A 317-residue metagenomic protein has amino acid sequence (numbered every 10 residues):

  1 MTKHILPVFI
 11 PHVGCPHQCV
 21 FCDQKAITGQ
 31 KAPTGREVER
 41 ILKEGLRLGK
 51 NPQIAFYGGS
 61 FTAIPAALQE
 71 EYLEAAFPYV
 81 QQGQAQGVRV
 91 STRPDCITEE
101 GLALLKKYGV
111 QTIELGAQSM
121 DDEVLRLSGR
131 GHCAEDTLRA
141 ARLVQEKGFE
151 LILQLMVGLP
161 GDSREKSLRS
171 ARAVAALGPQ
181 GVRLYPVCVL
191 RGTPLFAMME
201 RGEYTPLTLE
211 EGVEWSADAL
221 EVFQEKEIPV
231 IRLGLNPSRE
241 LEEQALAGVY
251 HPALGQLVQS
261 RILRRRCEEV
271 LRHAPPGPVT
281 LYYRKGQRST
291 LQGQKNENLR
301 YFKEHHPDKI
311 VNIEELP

Functional and structural regions predicted by a protein language model:
M1-I5, G202-P317: Auxiliary Fe-S-binding modules of radical SAM enzymes
M1-T28, E44-T62, S91-R93, V110-T112 (+1 more regions): N-terminal pre-triad scaffold of radical SAM enzymes
K3, G49-Q53, A85-G87, V110 (+5 more regions): A general structural motif
P11-H12, Y185-L190, N236: Short glycine-enriched loops at secondary-structure junctions
H17-C19, L190-A197, L241-E243: Short acidic/His/Gly/Ser-rich catalytic and metal-binding motifs that mark active-site loops of diverse hydrolases
I27-R40, G58-V187, R191-V213: Conserved non-cysteine loop/helix-boundary elements of the Radical SAM core domain that shape
R40-L48, A217, E221: A short, N-terminal amphipathic alpha-helix
G45-L46, Y79-V80, F223, L271: Conserved hydrophobic residues forming the short capping helix/wall of the S-adenosyl-L-methionine
